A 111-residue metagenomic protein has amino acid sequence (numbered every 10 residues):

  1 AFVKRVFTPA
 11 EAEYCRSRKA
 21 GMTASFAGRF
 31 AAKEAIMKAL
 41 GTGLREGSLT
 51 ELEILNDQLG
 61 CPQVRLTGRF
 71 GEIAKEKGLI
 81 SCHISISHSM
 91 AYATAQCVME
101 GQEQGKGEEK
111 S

Functional and structural regions predicted by a protein language model:
A1-S111: Core catalytic alpha/beta fold that binds nucleotide/phospho-ligands
